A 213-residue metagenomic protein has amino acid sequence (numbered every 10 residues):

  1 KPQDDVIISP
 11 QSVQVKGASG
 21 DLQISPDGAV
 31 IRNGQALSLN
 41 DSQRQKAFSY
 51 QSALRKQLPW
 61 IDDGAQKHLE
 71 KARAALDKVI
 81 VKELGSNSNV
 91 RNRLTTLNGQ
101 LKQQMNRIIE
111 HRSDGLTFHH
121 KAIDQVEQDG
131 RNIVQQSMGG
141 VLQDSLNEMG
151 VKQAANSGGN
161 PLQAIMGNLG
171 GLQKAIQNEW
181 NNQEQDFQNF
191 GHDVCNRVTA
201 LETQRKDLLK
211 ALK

Functional and structural regions predicted by a protein language model:
K1-G17, N160, H192, N196 (+2 more regions): Charged/polar interaction segments and conserved charged motifs
K1-N98: N-terminal Sec/ER secretory leader and immediately downstream segment of secreted/extracellular precursors
S38-S42, K46, F118, P161 (+1 more regions): General structural signal for secondary-structure boundaries
K67, A74, V81, Q103 (+4 more regions): Heptad-repeat coiled-coil alpha-helices
G85-S88, G150, K206, K213: Glycine-centered secondary-structure boundary/capping sites
S88-Q185: Extended amphipathic alpha-helical interaction segments
Q163-K213: A cross-kingdom marker for long, charged
